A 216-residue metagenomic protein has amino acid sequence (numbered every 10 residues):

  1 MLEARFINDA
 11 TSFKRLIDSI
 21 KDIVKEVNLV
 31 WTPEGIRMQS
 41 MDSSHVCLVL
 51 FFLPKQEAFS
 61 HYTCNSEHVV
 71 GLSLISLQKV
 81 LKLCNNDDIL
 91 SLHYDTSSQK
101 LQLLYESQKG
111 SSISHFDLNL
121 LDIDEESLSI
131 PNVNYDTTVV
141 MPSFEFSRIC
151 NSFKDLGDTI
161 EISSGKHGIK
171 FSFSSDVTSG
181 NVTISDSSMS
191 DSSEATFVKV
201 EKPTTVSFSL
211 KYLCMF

Functional and structural regions predicted by a protein language model:
M1-K21, K25-D155, E161-F216: DNA polymerase sliding clamps and clamp-related checkpoint/processivity subunits
